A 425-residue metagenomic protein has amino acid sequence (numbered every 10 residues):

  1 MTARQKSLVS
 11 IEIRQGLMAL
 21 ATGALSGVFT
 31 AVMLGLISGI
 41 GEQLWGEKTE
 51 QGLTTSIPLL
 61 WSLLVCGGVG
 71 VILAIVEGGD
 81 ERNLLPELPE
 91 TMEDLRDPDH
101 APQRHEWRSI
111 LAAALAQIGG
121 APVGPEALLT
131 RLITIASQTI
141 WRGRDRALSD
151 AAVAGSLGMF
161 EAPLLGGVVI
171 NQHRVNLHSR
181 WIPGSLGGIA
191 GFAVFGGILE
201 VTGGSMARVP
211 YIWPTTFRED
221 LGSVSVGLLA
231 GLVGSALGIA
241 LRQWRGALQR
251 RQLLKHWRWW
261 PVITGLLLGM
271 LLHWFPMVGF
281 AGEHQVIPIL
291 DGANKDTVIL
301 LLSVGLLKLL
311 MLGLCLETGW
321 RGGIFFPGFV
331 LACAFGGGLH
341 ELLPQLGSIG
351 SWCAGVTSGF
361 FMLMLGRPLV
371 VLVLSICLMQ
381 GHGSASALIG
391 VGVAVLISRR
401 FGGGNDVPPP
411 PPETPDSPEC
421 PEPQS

Functional and structural regions predicted by a protein language model:
M1-S425: Alpha-helical transmembrane segments and immediately membrane-proximal extracytoplasmic
